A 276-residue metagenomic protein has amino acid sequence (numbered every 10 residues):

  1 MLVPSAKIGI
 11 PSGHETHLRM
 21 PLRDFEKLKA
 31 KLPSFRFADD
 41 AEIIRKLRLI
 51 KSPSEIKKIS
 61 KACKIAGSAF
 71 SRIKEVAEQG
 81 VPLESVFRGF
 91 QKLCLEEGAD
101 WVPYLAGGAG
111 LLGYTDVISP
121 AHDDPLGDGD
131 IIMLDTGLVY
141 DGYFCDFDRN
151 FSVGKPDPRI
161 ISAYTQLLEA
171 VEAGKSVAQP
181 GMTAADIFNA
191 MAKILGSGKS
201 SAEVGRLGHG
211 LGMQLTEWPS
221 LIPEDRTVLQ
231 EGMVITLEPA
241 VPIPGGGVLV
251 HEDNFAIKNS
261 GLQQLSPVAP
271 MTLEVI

Functional and structural regions predicted by a protein language model:
M1-I276: Active-site neighborhoods and metal-handling regions in enzymes and metal-associated proteins
